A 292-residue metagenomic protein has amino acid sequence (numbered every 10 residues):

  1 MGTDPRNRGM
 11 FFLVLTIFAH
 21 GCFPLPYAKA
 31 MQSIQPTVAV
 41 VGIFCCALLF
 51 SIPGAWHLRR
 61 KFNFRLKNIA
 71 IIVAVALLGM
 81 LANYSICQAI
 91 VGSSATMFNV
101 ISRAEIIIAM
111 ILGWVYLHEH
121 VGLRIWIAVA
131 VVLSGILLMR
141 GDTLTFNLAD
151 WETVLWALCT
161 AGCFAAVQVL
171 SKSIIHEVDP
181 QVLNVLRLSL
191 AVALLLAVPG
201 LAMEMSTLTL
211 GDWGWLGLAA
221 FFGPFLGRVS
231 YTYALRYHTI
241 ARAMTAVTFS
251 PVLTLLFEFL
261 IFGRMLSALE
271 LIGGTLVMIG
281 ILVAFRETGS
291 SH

Functional and structural regions predicted by a protein language model:
M1-V38, L77, Y84-S85, F146-S173 (+1 more regions): Glycine-/small-residue-enriched transmembrane alpha-helix faces in small-molecule transporters and effluxers
N7-F18, W56, R60-I86, V129 (+3 more regions): Loop-to-transmembrane-helix transition segments
F11, A39-G42, M97-A104, S171-V192 (+1 more regions): Helix-helix packing/entry segments at the starts of transmembrane helices
L13-V14, L66-A74, V121-L133, T153-V154 (+2 more regions): Cytoplasmic-side transmembrane-helix entry/capping segments in multi-pass membrane proteins
G21, L25, I52, A76-Y84 (+5 more regions): Hydrophobic/small/kink-forming positions within alpha-helical transmembrane segments of polytopic membrane proteins
A30, A39, A89, V115-V121 (+6 more regions): Hydrophobic/aromatic residues within transmembrane alpha-helices of multi-pass small-molecule transporters
P53-L58, E105-I127, P251-I272: C-terminal transmembrane-helix exit sites in multi-pass transporters
L112, R124-D142, L195, T248 (+2 more regions): Hydrophobic transmembrane alpha-helices of multi-pass small-molecule transport proteins
